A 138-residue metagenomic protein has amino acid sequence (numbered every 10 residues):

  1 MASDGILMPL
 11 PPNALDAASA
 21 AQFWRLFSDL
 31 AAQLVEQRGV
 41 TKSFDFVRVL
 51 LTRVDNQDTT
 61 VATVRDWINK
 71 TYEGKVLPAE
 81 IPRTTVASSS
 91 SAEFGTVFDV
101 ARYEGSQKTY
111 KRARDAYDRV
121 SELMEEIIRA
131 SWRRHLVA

Functional and structural regions predicted by a protein language model:
M1-A79: Conserved catalytic-core segment of NTP-binding enzymes
W24-S28, T71, S89, F98 (+2 more regions): Short, surface-exposed, charged/polar-biased interaction segments
L26, A116-S131: C-terminal alpha-helix
A31-E36, S91-V100, M124-R129: A general structural signal for short secondary-structure boundary/capping elements
S90-V120: C-terminal boundary of histidine-terminating zinc-finger modules
S131-A138: C-terminal helical "lid" subdomain and adjoining coupling/linker elements of P-loop NTPases
